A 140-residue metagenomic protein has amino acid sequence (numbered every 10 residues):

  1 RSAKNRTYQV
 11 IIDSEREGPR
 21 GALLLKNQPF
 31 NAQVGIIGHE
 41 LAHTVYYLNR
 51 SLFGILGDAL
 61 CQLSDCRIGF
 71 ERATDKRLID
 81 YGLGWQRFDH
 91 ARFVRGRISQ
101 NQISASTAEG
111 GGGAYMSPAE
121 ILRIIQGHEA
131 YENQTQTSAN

Functional and structural regions predicted by a protein language model:
R1-N31, T44-Y47: Active-site scaffold of zinc-dependent metalloenzymes
D13-E17, G21, Q62-R67, K76 (+1 more regions): Generic detector of bulky aromatic hydrophobic side chains
K26-Q28, L52, D58, H90 (+2 more regions): Generic preference for flexible, low-structure residues
N31, Y46-K76: Post-HEXXH active-site segment of zinc metalloproteases
A32-E40: Short alpha-helical catalytic segment bearing the HExxH-like zincin motif of zinc-dependent metalloproteases
H39-H43, E71, D75, D89: Acidic active-site catalytic centers that drive phospho-/nucleotidyl reactions and related ester hydrolyses
I79: Mixed-charge (Asp/Glu-Lys/Arg
G84-N140: Long, well-structured alpha-helical subdomains associated with metal-dependent extracellular/ecto-lumenal hydrolases
